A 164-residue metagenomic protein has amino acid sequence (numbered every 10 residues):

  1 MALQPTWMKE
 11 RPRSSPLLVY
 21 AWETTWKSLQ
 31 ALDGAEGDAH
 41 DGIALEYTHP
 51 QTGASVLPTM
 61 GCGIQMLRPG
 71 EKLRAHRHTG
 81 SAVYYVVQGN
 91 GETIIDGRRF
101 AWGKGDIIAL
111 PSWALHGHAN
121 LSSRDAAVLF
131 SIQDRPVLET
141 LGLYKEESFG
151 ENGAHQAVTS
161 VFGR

Functional and structural regions predicted by a protein language model:
M1-T59, G63, K145, A154-R164: A short, N-terminal "cap"/entry segment at the start of jelly-roll beta-barrel domains of the cupin/DSBH fold
G53-V56, L73-S81, R99-A101, N120-R124: Short, low-complexity cationic-aromatic patches
A54, P69-G70, A109, H116-H118 (+1 more regions): Flexible loop/turn segments at secondary-structure boundaries
T59, I64-P69, H76-T93, I132-R135: Short, conserved beta-strand element in jelly-roll/cupin
L67, G80-N90, R99-P111, E147-F149: Active/binding-pocket-proximal capping segment
Y84-Y85, R124-K145, E151: A short hydrophobic beta-strand segment most commonly corresponding to one strand of the jelly-roll/cupin
I95, W102-S122, I132-Q133: Conserved metal-binding segment of the jelly-roll/cupin
